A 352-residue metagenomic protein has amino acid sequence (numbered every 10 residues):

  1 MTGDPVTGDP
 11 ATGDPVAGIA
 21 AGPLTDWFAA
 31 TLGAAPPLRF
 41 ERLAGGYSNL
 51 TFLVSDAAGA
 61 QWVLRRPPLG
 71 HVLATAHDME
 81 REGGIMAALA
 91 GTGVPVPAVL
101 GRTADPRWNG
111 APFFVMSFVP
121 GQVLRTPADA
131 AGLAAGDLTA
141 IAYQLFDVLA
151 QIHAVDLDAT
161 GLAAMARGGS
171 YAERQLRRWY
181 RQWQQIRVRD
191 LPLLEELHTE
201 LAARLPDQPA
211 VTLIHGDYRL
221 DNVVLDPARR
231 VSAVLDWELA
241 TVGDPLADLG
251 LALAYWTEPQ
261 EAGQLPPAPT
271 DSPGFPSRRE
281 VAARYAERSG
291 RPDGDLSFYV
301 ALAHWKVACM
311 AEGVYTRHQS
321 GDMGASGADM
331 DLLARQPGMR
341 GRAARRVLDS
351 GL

Functional and structural regions predicted by a protein language model:
M1-P36: Juxta-kinase regulatory segment immediately upstream of eukaryotic protein kinase catalytic domains
T2-D4, D9-T12, Q184-Q185, P266-P276 (+2 more regions): ATP/Mg2+ or Mg2+-diphosphate-binding catalytic cores that bind nucleotide phosphates or diphosphates via glycine-rich
R39-E196, E200-L213, D226-R229: ATP-binding pocket architecture of kinase catalytic cores
A166-R167, R291-A303: All-alpha amphipathic helical-bundle segments outside canonical DNA-binding/catalytic cores that form hydrophobic
L213-H215, L220: Catalytic-loop of the protein kinase fold
L235-A240: Activation of the activation-loop gatekeeper triad in protein kinase-fold domains
D248-P259, G263: C-lobe/activation-segment region of protein kinase-like
